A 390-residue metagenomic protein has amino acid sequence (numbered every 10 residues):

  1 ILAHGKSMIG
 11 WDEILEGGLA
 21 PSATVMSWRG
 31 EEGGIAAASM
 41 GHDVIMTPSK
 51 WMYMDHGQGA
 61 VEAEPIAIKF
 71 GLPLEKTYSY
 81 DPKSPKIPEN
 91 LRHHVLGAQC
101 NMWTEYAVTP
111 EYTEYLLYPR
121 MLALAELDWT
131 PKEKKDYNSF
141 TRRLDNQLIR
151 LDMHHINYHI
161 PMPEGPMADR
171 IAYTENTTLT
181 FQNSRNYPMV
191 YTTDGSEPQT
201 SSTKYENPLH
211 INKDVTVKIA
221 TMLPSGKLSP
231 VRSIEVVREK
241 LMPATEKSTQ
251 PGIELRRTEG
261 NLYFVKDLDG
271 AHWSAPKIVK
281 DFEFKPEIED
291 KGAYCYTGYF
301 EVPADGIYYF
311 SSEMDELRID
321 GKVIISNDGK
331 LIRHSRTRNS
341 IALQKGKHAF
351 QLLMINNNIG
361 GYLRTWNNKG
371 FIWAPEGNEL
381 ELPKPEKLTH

Functional and structural regions predicted by a protein language model:
I1-M189, E246, Y296: Substrate-binding groove of N-acetylhexosamine-processing glycoside hydrolases
I14, M354-N356: Acidic, glycine-rich active-site loops and adjacent beta-strand->loop/helix elements that engage anionic groups
P131, K135, T141-E301, D305-I307 (+5 more regions): Short, compositionally stereotyped local motifs that mark structural "simplifiers"
